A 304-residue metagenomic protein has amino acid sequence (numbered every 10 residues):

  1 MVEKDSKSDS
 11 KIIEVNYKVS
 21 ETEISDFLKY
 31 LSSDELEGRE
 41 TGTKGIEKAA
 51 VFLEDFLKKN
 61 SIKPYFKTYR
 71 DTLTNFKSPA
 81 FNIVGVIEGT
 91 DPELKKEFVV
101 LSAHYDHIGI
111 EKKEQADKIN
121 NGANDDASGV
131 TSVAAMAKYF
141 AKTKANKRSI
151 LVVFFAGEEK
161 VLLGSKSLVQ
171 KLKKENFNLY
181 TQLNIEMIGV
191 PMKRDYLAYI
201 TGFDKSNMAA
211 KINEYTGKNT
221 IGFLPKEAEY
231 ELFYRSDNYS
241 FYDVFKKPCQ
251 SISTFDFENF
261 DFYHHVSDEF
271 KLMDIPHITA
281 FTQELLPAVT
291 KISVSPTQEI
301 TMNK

Functional and structural regions predicted by a protein language model:
K7-K48, N60, T181-L183, N259-Y263 (+1 more regions): N-terminal capping segment at the start of a domain
D9-K18, D34-K44, D71-T74, Q115-D126 (+4 more regions): Second-shell loop/turn segments in exported
E14, A145, F155-S253, F257 (+1 more regions): Metal-dependent peptidase/peptidase-like ectodomains
V19, E23-Y30, K44-F56, P64 (+12 more regions): Extracytoplasmic/secreted proteins, especially bacterial periplasmic and envelope-associated proteins
L31, L57, T74-K112: Acidic/His- and Gly-rich active-site-bordering loop/insert found across diverse amide/peptide-bond hydrolases
R39-E88: A non-catalytic alpha/beta surface segment that caps or lines the substrate-entry region of metallo-dependent hydrolase
G85, L101, H107, E111-K160 (+1 more regions): Alpha-helical metal-binding/catalytic segments enriched in His/Glu/Asp
N259-K304: His/Asp/Glu-rich mid-to-C-terminal helical/loop segments that flank catalytic regions of hydrolases
